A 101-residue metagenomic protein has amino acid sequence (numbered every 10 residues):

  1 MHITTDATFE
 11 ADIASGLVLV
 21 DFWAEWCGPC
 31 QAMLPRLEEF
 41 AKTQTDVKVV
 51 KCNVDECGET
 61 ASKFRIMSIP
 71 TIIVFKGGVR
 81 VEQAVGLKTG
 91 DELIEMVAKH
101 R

Functional and structural regions predicted by a protein language model:
M1-G16: N-terminal leader/targeting and pre-domain segments
I3-T4, F22, L34-A41, T45-E59: Thiol-based oxidoreductase modules, predominantly thioredoxin-like and allied folds used for disulfide exchange
F9, F22-W23, F64, F75: Conserved hydrophobic/aromatic "anchor" residues that stabilize well-ordered secondary structure elements
A11-D12, T60, M96: CheY-like receiver
I13-E25: Short active-site neighborhood of thiol/selenol oxidoreductases, capturing the structured segment around
C27-C30: Short cysteine clusters
G58, F64-I73: Structural micro-motif
K76-R101: Non-catalytic, surface beta->alpha helical segment in thiol-disulfide oxidoreductase systems
